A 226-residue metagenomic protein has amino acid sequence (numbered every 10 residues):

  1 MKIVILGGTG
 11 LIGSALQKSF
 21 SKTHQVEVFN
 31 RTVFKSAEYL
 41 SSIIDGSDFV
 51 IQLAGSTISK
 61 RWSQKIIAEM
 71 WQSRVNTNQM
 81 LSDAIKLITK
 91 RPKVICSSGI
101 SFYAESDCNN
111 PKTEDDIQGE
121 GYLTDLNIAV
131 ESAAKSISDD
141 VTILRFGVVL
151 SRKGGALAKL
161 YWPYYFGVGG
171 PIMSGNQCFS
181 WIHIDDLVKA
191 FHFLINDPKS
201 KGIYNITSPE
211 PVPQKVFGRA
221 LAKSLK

Functional and structural regions predicted by a protein language model:
I3-S21: N-terminal Rossmann NAD(P)H-binding glycine-rich loop of SDR-like oxidoreductase domains
K35-M80, A84: NAD(P)H-binding glycine-rich loop region in Rossmannoid oxidoreductase-like domains and their noncatalytic homologs
M80-E120: Conserved Rossmann-fold NAD(P)-dependent oxidoreductase catalytic core, especially the SDR/UDP-sugar
I117-G121, G147-G154, S174-I184, I195: Glycine-rich "substrate-gating" loop/helix at the edge of Rossmann-like oxidoreductase active sites
S132-R152: Conserved beta-loop-beta element that borders a ligand/cofactor-binding pocket
K159-I182, D186, A190: A conserved pocket-lining segment of Rossmann-fold NAD(P)-dependent short-chain dehydrogenase/reductase
D197-K226: Mid/C-terminal beta-alpha module of Rossmann-like enzyme folds, strongest in SDR-family dehydrogenases/epimerases
